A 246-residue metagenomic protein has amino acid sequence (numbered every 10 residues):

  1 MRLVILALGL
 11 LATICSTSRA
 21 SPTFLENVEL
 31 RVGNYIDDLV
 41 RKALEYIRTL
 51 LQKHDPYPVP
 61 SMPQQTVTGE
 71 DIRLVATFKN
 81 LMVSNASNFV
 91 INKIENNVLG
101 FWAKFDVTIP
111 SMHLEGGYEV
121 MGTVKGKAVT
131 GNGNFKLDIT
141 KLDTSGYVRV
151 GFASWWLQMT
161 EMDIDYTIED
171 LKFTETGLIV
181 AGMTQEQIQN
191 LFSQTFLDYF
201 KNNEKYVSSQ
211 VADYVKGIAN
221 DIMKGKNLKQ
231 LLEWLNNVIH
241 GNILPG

Functional and structural regions predicted by a protein language model:
R2-A20: Cleavable N-terminal signal peptides of Sec/SRP-targeted secreted and luminal proteins
L10, L114, G146-V148, N203 (+1 more regions): Short low-polarity hydrophobic stretches
C15-M159, D165, G225-G246: Tubular lipid-binding modules of the TULIP superfamily
F152-K224: Extended amphipathic ligand-handling, pore-lining, and cofactor/metal-binding catalytic surfaces
